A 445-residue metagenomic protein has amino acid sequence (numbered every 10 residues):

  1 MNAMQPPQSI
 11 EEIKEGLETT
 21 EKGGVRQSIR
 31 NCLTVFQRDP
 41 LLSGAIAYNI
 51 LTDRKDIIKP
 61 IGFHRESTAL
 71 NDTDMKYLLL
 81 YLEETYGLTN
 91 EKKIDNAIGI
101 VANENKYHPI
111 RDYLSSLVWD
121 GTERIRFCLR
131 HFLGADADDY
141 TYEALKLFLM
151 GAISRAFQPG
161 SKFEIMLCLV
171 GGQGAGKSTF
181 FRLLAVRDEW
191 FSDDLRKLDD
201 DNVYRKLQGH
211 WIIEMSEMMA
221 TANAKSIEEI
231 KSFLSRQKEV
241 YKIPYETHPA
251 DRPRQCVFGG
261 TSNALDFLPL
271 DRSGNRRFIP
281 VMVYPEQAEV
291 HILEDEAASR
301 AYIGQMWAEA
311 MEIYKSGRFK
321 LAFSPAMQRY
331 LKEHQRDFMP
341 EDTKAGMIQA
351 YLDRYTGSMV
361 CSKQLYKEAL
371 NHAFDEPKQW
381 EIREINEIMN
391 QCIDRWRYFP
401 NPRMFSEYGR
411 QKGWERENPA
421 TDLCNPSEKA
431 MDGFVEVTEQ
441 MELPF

Functional and structural regions predicted by a protein language model:
M1-R124, D139, E143, D375-E376 (+4 more regions): N-terminal nucleic-acid engagement/recognition segments and initiation subdomains in replication, restriction
P40-L41, A47-I50, D56-I57, G62 (+9 more regions): Residue-level preference for alpha-helix termini and adjacent loops
E83-H108, K162, E189-D193, D199-L234 (+1 more regions): Feature primarily recognizes SF3-like P-loop helicase cores of small DNA viruses
I98-Q208, I212: P-loop NTPase catalytic core of nucleic-acid-dependent motor ATPases
